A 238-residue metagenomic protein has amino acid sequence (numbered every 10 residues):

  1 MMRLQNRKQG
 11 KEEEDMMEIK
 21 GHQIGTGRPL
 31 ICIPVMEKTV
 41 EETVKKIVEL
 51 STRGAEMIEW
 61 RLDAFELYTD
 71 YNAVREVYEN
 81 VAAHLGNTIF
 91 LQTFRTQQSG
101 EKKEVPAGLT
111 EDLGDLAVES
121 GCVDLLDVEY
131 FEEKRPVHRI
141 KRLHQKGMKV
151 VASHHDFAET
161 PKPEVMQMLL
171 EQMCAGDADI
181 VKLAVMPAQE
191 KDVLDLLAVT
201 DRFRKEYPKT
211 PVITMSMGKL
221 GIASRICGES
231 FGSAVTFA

Functional and structural regions predicted by a protein language model:
M1-N6, L196: Compositionally biased low-complexity segments, especially N-terminal hydrophobic helices that form the hydrophobic
R3-L4, G10-K45: N-terminal amphipathic alpha-helix/helix-capping segment at the start of soluble metabolic enzymes
D15-I19, L109-L113, M168: Short amphipathic beta-strand starts and helix->beta connectors
K20-H22, V48, L116, E171: Short, flexible, glycine/charge-rich loop motifs used to bind or transfer phosphoryl groups or to couple energy/partner
H22, T26-L30, E37, C122 (+3 more regions): Generic signal for short, ordered secondary-structure residues within or immediately flanking folded domains
H22-T26, A83, V118-S120, C174-A175 (+2 more regions): Solvent-exposed alpha-helices and their adjacent loops that cap or buttress functional pockets in soluble metabolic
I31-S51, M57-Q145, H154-P161: Active-site beta->alpha loop and helix N-cap motifs at the rims of alpha/beta catalytic domains
L125, F131-A238: Catalytic alpha/beta core domains of metabolic enzymes, predominantly
